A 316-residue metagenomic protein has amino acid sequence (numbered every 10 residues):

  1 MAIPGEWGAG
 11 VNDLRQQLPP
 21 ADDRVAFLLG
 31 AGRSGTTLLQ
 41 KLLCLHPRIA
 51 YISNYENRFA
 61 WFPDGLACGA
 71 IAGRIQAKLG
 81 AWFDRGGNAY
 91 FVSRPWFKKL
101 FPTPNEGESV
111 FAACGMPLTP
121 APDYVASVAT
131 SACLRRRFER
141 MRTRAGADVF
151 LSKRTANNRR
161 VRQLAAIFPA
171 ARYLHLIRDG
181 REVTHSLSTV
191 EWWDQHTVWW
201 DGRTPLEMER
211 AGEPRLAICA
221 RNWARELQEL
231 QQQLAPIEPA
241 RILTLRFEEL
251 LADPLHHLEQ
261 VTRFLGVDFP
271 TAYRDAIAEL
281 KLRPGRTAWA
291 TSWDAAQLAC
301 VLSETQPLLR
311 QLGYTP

Functional and structural regions predicted by a protein language model:
M1-F27, G32, A126, S188-T244 (+1 more regions): PAPS-dependent sulfotransferases, especially Golgi type II membrane carbohydrate sulfotransferases
L29-A31, L151-T155, I177-R178, F247: Short His-Asn-centered micro-motif
T37-R48: A conserved segment at the C-terminal end of the G1
L38, R160-A166: A short acidic, amphipathic alpha-helical/loop segment
H46, F168, I237-P239: Acidic-histidine catalytic/liganding microenvironments
I49, A171, A240-I242: Short, conserved active-site loop motifs that form the nucleotide-linked donor/cofactor pocket
N54-F150, T197-R210: PAPS-dependent sulfation machinery
K153-T155, L164-T189: Conserved phosphate-donor/acceptor-positioning beta-strand/loop module used by diverse small-molecule
